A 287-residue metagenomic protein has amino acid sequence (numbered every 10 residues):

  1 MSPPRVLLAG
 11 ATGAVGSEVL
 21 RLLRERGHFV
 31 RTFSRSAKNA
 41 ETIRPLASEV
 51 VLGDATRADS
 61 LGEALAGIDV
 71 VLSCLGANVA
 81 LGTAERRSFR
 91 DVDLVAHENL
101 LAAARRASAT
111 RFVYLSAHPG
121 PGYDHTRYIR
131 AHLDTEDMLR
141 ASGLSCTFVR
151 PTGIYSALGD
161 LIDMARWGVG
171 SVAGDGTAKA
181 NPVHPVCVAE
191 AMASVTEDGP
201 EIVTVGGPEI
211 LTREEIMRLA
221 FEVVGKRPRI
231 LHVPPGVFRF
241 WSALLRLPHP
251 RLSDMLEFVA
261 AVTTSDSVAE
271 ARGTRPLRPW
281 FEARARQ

Functional and structural regions predicted by a protein language model:
P4-H28: N-terminal Rossmann NAD(P)H-binding glycine-rich loop of SDR-like oxidoreductase domains
R35-N99, A103-R106, P121: NAD(P)H-binding glycine-rich loop region in Rossmannoid oxidoreductase-like domains and their noncatalytic homologs
A77-R166: Glycine-/Pro-rich loop/turn segments that contact NAD(P) or position catalytic residues in Rossmann-like domains
A96-H97, G174-T196, E201-T204: Substrate-positioning beta->alpha
S156-D163, S194-V203, K226-R227: Glycine/proline-rich active-site loop of Rossmann-fold NAD(P)-dependent oxidoreductases
G174-A178, V203-L211, F221-G225, V233-P235 (+1 more regions): Glycine-rich Rossmann NAD(P)(H)-binding loop
E215-T263: Terminal hydrophobic/aromatic helix or amphipathic segment near a protein terminus
T263-Q287: Amphipathic terminal alpha-helices
